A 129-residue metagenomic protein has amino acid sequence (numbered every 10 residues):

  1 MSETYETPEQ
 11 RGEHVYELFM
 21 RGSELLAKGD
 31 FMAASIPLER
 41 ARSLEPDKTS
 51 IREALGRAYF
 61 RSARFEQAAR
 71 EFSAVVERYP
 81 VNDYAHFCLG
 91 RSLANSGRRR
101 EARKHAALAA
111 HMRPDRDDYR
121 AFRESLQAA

Functional and structural regions predicted by a protein language model:
R11-L44: Alpha-helical segment of the N-proximal tetratricopeptide repeat
K28-E39, S62-A74, S96-L108: Structural signature of tandem alpha-helical TPR/SEL1-like repeats, specifically the intra-repeat loop/turn
R91-D118, E124: TPR/TPR-like (Sel1-like) alpha-helical repeat modules
